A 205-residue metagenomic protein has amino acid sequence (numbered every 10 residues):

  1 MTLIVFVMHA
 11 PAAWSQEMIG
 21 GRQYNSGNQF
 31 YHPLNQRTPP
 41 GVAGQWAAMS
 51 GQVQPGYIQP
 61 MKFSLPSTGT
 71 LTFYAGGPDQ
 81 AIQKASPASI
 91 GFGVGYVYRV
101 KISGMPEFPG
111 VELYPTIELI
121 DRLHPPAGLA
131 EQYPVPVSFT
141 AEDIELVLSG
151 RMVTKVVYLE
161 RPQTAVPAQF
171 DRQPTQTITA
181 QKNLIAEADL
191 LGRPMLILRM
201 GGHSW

Functional and structural regions predicted by a protein language model:
M1, H9-G77, V94, P125-W205: Intrinsically disordered, low-complexity Gly/Pro-rich repeat tracts
Q80-I90, Y96-K101: N-terminal post-signal-peptidase region of extra-cytosolic proteins
Y96-V100, L113, L196: Residue-level detector of short, conserved catalytic/binding motifs and their immediate flanks
K101-S103, T116-E118, R199: Residue-level recognition of well-ordered beta-strand positions that form the cores of beta-sheet-rich folds across
M105-E107: Short solvent-exposed strand-capping/beta-turn motif centered on an Asx-Ser/Thr pair
P109-V111, P125: Acidic (E/D-rich), amphipathic helical modules within compact regulatory domains
V111-T116, Q169: Short, hydrophobic/aromatic beta-strand segments
E118-P126: Short edge-strand/loop segments of extracellular domains
